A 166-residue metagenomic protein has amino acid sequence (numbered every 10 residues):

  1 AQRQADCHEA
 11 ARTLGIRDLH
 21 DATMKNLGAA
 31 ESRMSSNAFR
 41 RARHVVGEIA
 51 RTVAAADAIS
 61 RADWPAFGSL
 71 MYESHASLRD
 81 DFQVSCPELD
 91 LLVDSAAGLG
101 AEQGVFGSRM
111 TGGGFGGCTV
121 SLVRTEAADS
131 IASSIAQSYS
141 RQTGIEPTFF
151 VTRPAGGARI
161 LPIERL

Functional and structural regions predicted by a protein language model:
A1-G107, L122-L166: C-terminal nucleotide
R109-C118: Conserved phosphate/anionic-ligand binding catalytic regions in large, soluble enzymes, centered on
